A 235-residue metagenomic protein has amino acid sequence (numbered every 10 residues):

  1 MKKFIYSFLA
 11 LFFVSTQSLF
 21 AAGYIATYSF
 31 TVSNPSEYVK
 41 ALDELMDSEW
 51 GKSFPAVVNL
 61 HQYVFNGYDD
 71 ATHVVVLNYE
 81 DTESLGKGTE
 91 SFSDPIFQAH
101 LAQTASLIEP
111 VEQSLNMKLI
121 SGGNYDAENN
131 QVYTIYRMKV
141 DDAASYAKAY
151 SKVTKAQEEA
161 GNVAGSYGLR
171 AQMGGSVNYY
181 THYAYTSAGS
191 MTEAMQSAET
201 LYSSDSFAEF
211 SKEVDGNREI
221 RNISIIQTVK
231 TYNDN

Functional and structural regions predicted by a protein language model:
M1-F4: Positively charged n-region of N-terminal signal peptides that target proteins for export
S7-T16: Bacterial N-terminal signal peptides
F20-A208, K212-N235: Short S/T/G/P-rich N-terminal loop/turn motif that feeds into the first structured element of a domain
